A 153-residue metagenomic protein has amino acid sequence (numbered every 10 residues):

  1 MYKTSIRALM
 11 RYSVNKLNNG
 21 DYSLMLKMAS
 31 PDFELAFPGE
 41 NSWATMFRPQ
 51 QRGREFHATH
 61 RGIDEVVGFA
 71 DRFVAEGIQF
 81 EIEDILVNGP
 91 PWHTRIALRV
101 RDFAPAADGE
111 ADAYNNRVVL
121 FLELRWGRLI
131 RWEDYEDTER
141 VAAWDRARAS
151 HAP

Functional and structural regions predicted by a protein language model:
M1-P153: C-terminal and inter-domain tail/linker signature
